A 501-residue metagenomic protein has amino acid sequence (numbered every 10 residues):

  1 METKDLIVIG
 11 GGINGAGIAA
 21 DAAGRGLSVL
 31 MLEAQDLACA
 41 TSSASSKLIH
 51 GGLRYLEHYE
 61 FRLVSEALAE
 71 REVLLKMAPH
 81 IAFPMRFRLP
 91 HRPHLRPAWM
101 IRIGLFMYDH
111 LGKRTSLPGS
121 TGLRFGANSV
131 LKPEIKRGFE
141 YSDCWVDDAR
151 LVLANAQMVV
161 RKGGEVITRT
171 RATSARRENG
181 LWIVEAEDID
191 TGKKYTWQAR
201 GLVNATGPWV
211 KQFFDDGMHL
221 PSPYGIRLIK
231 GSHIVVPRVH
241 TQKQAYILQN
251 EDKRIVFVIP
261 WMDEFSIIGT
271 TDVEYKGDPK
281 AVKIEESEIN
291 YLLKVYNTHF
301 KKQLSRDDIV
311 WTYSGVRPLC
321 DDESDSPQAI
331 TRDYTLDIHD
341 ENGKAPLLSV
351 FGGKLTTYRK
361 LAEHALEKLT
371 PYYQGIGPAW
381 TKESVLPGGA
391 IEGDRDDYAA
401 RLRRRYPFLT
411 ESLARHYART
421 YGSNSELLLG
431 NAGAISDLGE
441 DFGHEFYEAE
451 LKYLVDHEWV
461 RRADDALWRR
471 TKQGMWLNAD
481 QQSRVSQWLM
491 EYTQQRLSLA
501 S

Functional and structural regions predicted by a protein language model:
E2-K4, T191-G201: Core beta-strand elements of the Rossmann-like FAD/NAD(P) dinucleotide-binding domain in flavoenzyme oxidoreductases
E2-N14: Beta1/beta-strand and adjacent pyrophosphate-binding region of the FAD-binding site in flavoprotein oxidoreductases
A23-A44: Glycine-rich FAD pyrophosphate-binding loop
K47-N128: Dinucleotide-binding Rossmann-like beta1-alpha1 core, especially the glycine-rich loop that anchors the ADP
S142, D148-R150, M158, M218-T241 (+8 more regions): C-terminal catalytic lobe of FAD-dependent flavoproteins
T168-W182: A conserved short coil-to-beta-strand element within the FAD-binding core of flavoproteins
N204-H219: Flavin (primarily FAD) binding-site architecture
